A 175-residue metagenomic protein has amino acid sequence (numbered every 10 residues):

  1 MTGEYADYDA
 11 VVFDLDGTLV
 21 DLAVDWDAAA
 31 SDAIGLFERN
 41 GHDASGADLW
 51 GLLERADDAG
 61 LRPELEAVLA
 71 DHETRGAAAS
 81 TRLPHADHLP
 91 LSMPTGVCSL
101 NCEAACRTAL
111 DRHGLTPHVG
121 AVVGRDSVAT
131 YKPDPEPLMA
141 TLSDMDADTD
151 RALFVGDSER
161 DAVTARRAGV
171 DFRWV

Functional and structural regions predicted by a protein language model:
M1-A47: Active-site neighborhood of HAD-like aspartate-dependent phosphohydrolases
Y5-A6, M93, M145-D148: Glycine-rich phosphate-binding loop signature in dinucleotide/nucleotide-binding domains
G17, P137, D157-R173: Acidic, divalent-metal-coordinating active-site segment for phosphoryl/phosphodiester hydrolysis, typified by short
A29-S80, P84: A metal-dependent, Asp-based hydrolase signature
T74-V97, C102-A104: Short, acidic loop-to-helix structural element flanking the phosphoryl-transfer center in phosphate-processing enzymes
M93, L115-H118, R167-V170: Short, structured coil segments at secondary-structure junctions
V97-S99, F154, W174: Structural beta-sheet core signal
E103-L153, E159, V163: Substrate-recognition "cap/lid" segment bordering the active-site pocket of phosphatases
